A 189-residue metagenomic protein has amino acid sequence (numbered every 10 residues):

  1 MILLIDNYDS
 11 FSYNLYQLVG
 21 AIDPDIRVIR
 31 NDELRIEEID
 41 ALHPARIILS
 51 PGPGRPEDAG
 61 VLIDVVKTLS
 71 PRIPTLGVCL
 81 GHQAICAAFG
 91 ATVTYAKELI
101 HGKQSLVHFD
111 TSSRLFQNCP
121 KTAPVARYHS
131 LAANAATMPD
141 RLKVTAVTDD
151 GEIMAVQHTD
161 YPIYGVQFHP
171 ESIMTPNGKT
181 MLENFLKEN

Functional and structural regions predicted by a protein language model:
M1-L3: Extreme N-terminal starter segment of soluble prokaryotic enzymes
Y16-D25: Two-component/phosphorelay signaling modules centered on CheY-like receiver
D25-N31: Short hydrophobic/Thr-rich beta-strand motif most characteristic of the beta2 strand and flanking loop of CheY-like
R35-H43, T137: Short amphipathic alpha-helix with an adjacent loop that forms part of the alpha/beta core around
H43-A45, P170: Proline-aspartate-enriched helix->loop->beta-strand connector
A45-S113, Q117-N118, L182-E183: Cysteine-nucleophile active-site neighborhood
S113-D160: Catalytic beta-strand/loop cores that center a nucleophilic Ser/Cys/Thr and support acyl-enzyme chemistry
I173-N189: Acyltransferase
